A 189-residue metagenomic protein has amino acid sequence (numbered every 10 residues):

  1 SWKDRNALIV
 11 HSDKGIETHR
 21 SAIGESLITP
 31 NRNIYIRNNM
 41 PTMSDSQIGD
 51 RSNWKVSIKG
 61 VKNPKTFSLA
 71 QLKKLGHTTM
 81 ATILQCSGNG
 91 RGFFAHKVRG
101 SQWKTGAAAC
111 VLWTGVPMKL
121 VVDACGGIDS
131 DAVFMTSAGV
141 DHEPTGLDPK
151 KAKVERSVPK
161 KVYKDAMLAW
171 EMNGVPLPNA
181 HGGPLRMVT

Functional and structural regions predicted by a protein language model:
S1-T189: Structured, non-membrane catalytic/scaffold regions adjacent to prosthetic-group chemistry
